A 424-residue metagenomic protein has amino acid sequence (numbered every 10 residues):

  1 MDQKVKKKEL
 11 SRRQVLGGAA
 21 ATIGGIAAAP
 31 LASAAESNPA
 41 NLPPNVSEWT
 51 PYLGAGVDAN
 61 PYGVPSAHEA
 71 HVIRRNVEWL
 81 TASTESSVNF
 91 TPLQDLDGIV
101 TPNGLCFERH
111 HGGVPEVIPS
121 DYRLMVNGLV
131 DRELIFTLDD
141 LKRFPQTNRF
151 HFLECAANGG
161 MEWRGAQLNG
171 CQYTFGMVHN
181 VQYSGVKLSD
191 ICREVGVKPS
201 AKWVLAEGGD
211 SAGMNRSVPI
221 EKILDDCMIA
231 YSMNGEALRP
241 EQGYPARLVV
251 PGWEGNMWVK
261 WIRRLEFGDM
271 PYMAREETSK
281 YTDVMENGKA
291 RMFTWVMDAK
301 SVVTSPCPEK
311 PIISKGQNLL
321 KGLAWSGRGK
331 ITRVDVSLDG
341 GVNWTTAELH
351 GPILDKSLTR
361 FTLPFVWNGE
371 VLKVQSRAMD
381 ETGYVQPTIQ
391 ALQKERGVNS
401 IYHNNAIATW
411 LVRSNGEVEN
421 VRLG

Functional and structural regions predicted by a protein language model:
M1-L10, I23: N-terminal secretory signal peptides
M1-V5, S33-N38: Short, low-complexity interaction segments enriched in Ser/Thr/Pro/Gly
A19-A20, E254: Enrichment for repetitive, rod-forming helical segments
E36-G424: Structured, non-membrane catalytic/scaffold regions adjacent to prosthetic-group chemistry
